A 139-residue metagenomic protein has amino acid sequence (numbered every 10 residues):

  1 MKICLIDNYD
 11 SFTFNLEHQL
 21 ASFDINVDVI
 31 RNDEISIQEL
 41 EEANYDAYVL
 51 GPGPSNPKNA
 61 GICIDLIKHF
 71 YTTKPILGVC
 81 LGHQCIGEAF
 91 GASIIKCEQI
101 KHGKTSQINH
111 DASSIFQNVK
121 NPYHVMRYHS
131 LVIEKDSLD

Functional and structural regions predicted by a protein language model:
M1-K74, L81: N-terminal beta1-alpha1 cap of cysteine-dependent amidohydrolase-like domains
F14, Q38, E88, Q117 (+1 more regions): Alpha-helical elements of the RecA-like P-loop NTPase motor core of helicases
R31-D33, K96, R127: Short loop/edge segments at beta-strand edges and connector loops that shape dinucleotide/nucleotide cofactor-binding
E34-Q38, H102-G103, I133: A short acidic, often aromatic-flanked loop/helix-cap motif at beta-alpha or helix-coil junctions that lines enzyme
D46-N118, H124: Cysteine-nucleophile active-site neighborhood
S114-D139: Catalytic beta-strand/loop cores that center a nucleophilic Ser/Cys/Thr and support acyl-enzyme chemistry
